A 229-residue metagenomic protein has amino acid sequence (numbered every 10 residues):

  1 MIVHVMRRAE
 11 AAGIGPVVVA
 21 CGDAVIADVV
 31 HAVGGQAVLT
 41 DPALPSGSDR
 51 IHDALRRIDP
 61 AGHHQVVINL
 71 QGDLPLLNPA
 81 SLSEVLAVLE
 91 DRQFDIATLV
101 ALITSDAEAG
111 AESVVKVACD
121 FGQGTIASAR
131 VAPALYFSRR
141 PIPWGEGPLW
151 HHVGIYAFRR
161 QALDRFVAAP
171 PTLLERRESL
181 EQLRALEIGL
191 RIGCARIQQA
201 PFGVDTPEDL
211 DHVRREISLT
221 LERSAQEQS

Functional and structural regions predicted by a protein language model:
M1-C21: N-terminal glycine-rich phosphate-binding loop and ensuing alpha1 helix
I14, G62-H64, D91-D95, L190: Short, high-confidence coil segments that cap the C-terminus of an alpha-helix and link into the following beta-strand
V17-V19, V67, A97, I192: Hydrophobic/aromatic residues located in beta-strands of well-ordered beta-sheets within soluble catalytic
V18, A24-L70, L74-E84: Short phosphate-binding loop-to-helix
C21-G22, L77, F158, D205: A conserved hydrophobic position in a structured secondary element of the catalytic/binding core that shapes
L77-T172: Conserved core of the sugar-phosphate nucleotidyltransferase
G147-S229: Conserved alpha/beta core of the MobA/IspD/sugar-nucleotide pyrophosphorylase nucleotidyltransferase superfamily
